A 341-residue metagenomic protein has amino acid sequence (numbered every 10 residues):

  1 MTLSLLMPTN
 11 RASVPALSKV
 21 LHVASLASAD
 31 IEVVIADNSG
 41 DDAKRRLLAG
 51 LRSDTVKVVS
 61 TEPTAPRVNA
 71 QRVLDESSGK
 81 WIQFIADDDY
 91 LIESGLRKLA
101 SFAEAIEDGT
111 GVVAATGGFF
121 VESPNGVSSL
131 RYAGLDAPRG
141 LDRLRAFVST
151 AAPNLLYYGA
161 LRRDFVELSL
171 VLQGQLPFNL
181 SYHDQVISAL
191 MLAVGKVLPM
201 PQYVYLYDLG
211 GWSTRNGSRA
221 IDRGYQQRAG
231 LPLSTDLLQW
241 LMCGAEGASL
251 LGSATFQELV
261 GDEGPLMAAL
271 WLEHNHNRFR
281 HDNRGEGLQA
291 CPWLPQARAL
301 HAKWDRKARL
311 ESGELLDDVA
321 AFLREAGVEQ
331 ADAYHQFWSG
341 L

Functional and structural regions predicted by a protein language model:
R11-L26: Short, well-formed alpha-helical segments that are part of the catalytic scaffolds of diverse glycosyltransferases
A29-G40, V59-S60: Short beta-strand/loop segment that forms part of the nucleotide-sugar
I35-R46, A86, L91: A conserved acidic beta->alpha catalytic loop
T61-S77: Glycine-rich, basic loop-to-helix element that forms the pyrophosphate-binding segment of sugar-nucleotide handling
I82: Short aromatic/hydrophobic "clamp" motif used to bind/position activated sugar donors
L96-L130: Conserved donor NDP-sugar-binding/catalytic core segment of glycosyltransferases
F178-I187: Acidic donor-binding loop at a coil-to-helix junction in glycosyltransferase catalytic cores that engages
S188-L206: Catalytic donor-sugar/metal-binding loop of nucleotide-sugar-dependent glycosyltransferases
